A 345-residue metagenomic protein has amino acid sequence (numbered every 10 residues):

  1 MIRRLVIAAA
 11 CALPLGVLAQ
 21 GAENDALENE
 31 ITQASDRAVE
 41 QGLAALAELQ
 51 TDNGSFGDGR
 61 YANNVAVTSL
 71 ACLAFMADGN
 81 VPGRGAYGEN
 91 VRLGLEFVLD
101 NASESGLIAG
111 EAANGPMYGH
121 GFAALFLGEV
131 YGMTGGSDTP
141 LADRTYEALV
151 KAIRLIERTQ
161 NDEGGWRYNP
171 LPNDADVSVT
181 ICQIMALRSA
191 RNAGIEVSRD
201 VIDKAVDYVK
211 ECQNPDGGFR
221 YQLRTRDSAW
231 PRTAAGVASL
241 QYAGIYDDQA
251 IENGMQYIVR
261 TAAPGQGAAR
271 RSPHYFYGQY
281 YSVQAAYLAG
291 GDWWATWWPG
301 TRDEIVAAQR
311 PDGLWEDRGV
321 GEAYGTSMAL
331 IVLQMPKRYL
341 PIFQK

Functional and structural regions predicted by a protein language model:
M1-I7: Bacterial N-terminal signal peptides that target proteins for export
I7-G16: Bacterial N-terminal signal peptides
Q20-Q41, S55-N90, S103-D203, E211-G300 (+1 more regions): An alpha-helical repeat/solenoid feature that recognizes helix-turn-helix modules
Y208: Active-site neighborhood of glycoside hydrolase catalytic domains
I305-V306: TPR/TPR-like (Sel1-like) alpha-helical repeat modules
